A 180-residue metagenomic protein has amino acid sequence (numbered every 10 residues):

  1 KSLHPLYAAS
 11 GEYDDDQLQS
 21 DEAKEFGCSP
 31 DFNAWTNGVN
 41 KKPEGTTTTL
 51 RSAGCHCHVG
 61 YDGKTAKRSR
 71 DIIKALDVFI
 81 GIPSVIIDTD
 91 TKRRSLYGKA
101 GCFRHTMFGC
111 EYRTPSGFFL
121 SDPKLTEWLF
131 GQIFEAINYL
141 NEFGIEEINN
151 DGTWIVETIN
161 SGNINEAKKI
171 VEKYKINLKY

Functional and structural regions predicted by a protein language model:
K1-Y180: Phosphate/nucleotide-binding catalytic core
